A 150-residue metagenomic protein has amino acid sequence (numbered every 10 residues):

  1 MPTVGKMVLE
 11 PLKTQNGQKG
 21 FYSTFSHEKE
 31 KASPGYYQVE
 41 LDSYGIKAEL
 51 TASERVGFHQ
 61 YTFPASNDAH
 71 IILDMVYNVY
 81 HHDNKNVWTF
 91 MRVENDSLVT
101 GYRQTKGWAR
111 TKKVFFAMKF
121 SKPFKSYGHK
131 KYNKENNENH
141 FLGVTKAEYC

Functional and structural regions predicted by a protein language model:
M1-C150: Accessory carbohydrate-recognition regions in carbohydrate-active enzymes
